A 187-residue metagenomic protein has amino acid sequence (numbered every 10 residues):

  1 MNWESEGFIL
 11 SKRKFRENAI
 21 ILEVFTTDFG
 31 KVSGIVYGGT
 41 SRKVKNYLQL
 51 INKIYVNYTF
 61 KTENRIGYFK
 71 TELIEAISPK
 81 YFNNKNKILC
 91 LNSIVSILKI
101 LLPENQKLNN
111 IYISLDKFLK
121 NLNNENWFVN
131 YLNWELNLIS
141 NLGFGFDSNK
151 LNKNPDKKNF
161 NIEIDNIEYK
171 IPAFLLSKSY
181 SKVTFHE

Functional and structural regions predicted by a protein language model:
M1-I20, F25-E187: Non-catalytic alpha-helical scaffolds and adjoining flexible linkers that form interface surfaces for assembly
